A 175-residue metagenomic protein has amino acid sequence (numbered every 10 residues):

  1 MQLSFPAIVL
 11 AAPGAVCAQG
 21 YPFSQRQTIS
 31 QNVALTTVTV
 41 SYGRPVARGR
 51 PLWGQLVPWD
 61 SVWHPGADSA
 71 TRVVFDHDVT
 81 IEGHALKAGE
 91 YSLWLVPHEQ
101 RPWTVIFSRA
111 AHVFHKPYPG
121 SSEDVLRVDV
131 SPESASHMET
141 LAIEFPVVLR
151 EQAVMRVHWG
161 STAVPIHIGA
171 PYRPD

Functional and structural regions predicted by a protein language model:
F5-P6, V16: Cleavable N-terminal signal peptides
Q19-K87, S92-D175: Targeting-peptide/extracellular-domain and disordered-appendage signature
